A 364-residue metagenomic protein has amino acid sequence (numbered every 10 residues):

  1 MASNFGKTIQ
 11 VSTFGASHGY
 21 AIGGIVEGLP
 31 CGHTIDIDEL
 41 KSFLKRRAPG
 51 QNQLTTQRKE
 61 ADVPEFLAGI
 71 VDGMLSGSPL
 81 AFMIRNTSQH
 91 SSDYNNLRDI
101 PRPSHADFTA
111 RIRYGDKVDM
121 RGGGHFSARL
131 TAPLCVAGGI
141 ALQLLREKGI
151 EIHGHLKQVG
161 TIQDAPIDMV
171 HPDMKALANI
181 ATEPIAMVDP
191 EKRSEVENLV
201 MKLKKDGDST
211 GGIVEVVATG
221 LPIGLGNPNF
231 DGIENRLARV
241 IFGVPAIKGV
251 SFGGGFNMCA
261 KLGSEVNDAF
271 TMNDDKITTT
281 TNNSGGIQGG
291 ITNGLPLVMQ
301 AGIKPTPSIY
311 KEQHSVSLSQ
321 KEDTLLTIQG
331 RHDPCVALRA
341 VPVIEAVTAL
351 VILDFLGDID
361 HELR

Functional and structural regions predicted by a protein language model:
M1-R58: N-terminal, positively charged regions that mediate nucleic acid binding
Q10, F82, T306-R364: Internal helix-turn-beta structural module
Q10-G15, V118-L130, I223-N227, N282-I287 (+1 more regions): A short glycine/serine-rich beta->alpha loop
F14-Y20, G207-D323: Glycine-rich anion/phosphate-binding loop at the beta-strand->alpha-helix junction
Y20-G32, A128-I150, D231, N235-R239 (+3 more regions): Alpha-helical support elements that line or immediately flank enzyme active sites and cofactor-binding pockets
L44-T109: Glycine-rich, N-terminal phosphate-binding loop and its surrounding beta-alpha-beta segment
R98-G124, V316-H332: Short acidic, glycine/tyrosine-flanked loop/strand segments centered on an H-E-D-like triad
R113-G226: Glycine-rich, mobile lid/loop segments that gate access to catalytic sites or pores
